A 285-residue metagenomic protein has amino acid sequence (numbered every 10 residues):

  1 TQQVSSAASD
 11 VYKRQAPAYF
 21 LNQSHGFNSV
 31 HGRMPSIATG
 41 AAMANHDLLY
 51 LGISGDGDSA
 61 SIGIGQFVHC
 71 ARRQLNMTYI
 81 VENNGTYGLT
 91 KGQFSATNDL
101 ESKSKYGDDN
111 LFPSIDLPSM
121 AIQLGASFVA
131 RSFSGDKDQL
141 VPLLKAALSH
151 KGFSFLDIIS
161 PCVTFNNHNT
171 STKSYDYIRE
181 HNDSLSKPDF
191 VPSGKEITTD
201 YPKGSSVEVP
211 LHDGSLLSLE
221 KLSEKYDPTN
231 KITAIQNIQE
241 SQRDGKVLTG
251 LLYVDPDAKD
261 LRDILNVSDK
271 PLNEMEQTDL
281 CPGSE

Functional and structural regions predicted by a protein language model:
T1-A8, Y12: Single conserved hydrophobic/aromatic residue that forms the stacking wall/gate of nucleotide- or nucleobase-binding
S6, L48, G152, V247: Short coil/turn segments at beta-strand junctions that form active-site/ligand-binding loops
D10, I53-S54, T78-N83, D157-I159 (+1 more regions): Short beta-strand segments
K13-R14, G57, P161, P256-D257: Short glycine-rich anion-binding loops that position phosphate/pyrophosphate groups of nucleotides and phosphorylated
R14-T86, V141-P142: Thiamine diphosphate
G40-A42, A71, L148, Q239-R243: N-terminal cationic-hydrophobic initiation segments that often serve targeting/anchoring roles
I62, Q66-M77, E82, T86-P228: Glycine-rich ThDP/TPP pyrophosphate-binding loop and its adjacent helix/strand module within ThDP-dependent enzymes
L217-E285: ATP/nucleoside-binding phosphotransfer catalytic cores, i.e., glycine-rich phosphate-binding loops
